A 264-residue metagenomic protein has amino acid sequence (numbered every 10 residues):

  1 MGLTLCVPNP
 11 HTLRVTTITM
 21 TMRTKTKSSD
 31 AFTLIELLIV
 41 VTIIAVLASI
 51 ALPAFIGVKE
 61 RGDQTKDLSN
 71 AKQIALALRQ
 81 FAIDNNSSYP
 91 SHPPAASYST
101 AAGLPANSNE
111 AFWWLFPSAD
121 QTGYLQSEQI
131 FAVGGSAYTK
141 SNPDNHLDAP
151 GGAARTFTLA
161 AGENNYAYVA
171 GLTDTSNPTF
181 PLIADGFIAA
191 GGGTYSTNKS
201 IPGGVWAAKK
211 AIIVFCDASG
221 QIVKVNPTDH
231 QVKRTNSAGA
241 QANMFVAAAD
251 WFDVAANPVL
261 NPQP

Functional and structural regions predicted by a protein language model:
M1-F32: N-terminal leader/signal peptides at the extreme start of proteins
G2-T4, L47, T175: Hydrophobic residues within membrane-embedded alpha helices
L3, F32, L52, N165-Y166: Aromatic-residue hotspot detector
L3, T12, T21, G57-K59 (+3 more regions): Intrinsically disordered, low-complexity sequence elements enriched in Ser/Thr/Gly/Pro
L5-V15, E36-V40, S49, P117 (+2 more regions): Generic detector of low-complexity/intrinsically disordered segments and short hydrophobic N-terminal stretches
N9, I35, V41, F55 (+2 more regions): Generic alpha-helix initiation/capping and coil-helix boundary signal
T21-S69: Amphipathic alpha-helical segments typified by the pilin-like N-terminal helix that continues immediately C-terminal
D67-P264: Short, well-structured segments within or immediately adjacent to enzyme catalytic domains that line ligand-binding
